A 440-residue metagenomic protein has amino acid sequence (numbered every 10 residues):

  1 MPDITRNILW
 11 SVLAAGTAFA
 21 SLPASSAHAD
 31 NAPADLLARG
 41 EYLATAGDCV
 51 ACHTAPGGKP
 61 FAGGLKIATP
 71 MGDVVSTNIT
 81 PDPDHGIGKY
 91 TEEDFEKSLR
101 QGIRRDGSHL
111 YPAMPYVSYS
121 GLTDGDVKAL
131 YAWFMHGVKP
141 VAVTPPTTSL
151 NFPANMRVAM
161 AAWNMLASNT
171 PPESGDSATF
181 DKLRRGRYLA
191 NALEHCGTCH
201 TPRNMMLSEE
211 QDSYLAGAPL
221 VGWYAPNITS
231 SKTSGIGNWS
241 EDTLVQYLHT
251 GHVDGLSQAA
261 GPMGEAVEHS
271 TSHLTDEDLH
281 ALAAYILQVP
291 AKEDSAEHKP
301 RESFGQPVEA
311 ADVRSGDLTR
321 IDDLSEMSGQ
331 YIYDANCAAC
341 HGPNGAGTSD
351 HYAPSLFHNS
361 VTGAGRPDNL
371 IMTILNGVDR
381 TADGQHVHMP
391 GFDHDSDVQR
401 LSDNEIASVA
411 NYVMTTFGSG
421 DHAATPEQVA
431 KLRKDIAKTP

Functional and structural regions predicted by a protein language model:
P2-V12: Bacterial N-terminal signal peptides that target proteins for export
T17-S26: C-terminal segment of classical bacterial N-terminal signal peptides
A27-N31, E41: Boundary of Sec targeting at the N-terminus
A32-D35, T54-D73, R105-R187, N191-A192 (+4 more regions): Flexible coil segments in periplasmic/lumen-exposed cytochrome c-class electron-transfer proteins
Y42-T54, T77-N78, D94-Q101, P112 (+10 more regions): C-type cytochrome heme c attachment motif
D48-A51, A68-G121, G125, G222-P226 (+1 more regions): The feature marks the first
G235, G347, L356-G365, R380 (+1 more regions): Short, contiguous acidic/charged loop-to-helix segments that flank catalytic cores in large enzymes
T250, D254, Q288, K292 (+3 more regions): Conserved helix-loop functional segments at active or binding sites
